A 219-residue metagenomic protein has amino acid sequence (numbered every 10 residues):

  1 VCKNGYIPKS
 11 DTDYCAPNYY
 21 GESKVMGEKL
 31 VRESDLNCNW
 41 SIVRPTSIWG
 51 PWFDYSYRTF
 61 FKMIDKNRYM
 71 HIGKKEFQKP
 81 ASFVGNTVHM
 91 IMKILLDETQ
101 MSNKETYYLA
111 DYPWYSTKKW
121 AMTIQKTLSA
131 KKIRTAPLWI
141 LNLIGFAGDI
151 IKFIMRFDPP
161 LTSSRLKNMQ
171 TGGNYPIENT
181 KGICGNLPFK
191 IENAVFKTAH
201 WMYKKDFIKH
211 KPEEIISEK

Functional and structural regions predicted by a protein language model:
C2-W49, F53, D65, Y69-G73: Catalytic helix-loop patch of NAD(P)-dependent Rossmann-fold dehydrogenases
N18, K79-G85, Y115, Y175 (+1 more regions): Residue-level signal for the nucleotide or nucleotide-sugar donor/cofactor binding architecture
M26-G27, F53-T59, G73-L96, K104-Y108: Substrate-positioning beta->alpha
S34, M63, I94, L143: Conserved catalytic core of Hanks-type protein kinase domains
G50, I72-F77, E105-W114, Q125-T127 (+2 more regions): Glycine-rich Rossmann NAD(P)(H)-binding loop
T59-D65: C-terminal beta-strand-loop-alpha-helix "lid" module of Rossmann-like NAD(P)-dependent dehydrogenases
D97-P160, F189-E192, F196-K219: Mid/C-terminal beta-alpha module of Rossmann-like enzyme folds, strongest in SDR-family dehydrogenases/epimerases
T117, P160-E178: Active-site loop of classical SDR/Rossmann-like NAD(P)-dependent oxidoreductases, centered on the catalytic Tyr-X3-Lys
